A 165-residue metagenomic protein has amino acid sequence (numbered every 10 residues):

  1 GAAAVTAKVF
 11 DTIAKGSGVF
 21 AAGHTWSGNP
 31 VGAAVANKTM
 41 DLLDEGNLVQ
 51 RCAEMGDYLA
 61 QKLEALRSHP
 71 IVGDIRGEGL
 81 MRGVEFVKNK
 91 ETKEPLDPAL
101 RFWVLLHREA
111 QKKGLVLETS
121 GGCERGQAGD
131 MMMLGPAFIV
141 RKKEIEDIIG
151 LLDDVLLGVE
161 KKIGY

Functional and structural regions predicted by a protein language model:
G1-Y165: Conserved N-terminal phosphate-binding loop of PLP-dependent enzymes in the Aspartate aminotransferase
